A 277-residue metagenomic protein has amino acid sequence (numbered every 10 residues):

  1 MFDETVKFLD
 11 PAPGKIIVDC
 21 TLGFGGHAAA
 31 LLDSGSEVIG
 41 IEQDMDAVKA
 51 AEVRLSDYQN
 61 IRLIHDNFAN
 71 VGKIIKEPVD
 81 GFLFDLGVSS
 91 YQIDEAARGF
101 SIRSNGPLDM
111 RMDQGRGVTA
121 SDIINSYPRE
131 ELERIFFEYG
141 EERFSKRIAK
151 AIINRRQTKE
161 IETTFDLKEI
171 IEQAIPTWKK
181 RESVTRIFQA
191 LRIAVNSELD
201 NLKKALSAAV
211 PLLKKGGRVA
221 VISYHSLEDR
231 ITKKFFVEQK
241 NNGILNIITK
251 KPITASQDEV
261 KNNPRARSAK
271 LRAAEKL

Functional and structural regions predicted by a protein language model:
M1-L277: S-adenosyl-L-methionine-dependent methyltransferase catalytic core, i.e., the SAM/SAH-binding region
